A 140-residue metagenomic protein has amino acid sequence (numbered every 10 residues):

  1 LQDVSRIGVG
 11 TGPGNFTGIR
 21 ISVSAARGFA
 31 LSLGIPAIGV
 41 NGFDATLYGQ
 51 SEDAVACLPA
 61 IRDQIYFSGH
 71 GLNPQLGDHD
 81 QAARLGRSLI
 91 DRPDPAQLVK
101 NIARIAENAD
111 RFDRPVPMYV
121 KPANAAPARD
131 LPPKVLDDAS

Functional and structural regions predicted by a protein language model:
L1-S5: N-terminal beta-alpha supersecondary unit
R6-P36: DPxDG-like acidic metal-binding loop motif
I38-S140: Oxyanion-binding and handling regions
